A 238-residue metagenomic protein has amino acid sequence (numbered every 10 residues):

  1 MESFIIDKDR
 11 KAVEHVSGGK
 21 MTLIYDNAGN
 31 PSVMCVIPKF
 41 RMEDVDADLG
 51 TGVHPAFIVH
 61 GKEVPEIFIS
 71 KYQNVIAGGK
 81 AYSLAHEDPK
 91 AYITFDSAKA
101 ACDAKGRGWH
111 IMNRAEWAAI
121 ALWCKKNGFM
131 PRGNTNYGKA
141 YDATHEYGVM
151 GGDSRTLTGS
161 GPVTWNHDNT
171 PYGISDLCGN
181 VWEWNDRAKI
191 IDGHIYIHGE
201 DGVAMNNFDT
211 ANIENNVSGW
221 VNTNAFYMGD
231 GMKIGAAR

Functional and structural regions predicted by a protein language model:
M1-A56: N-terminal module-boundary/linker segments of secreted carbohydrate-active enzymes
M1-G18, F95-C102, H110, G219-F226 (+1 more regions): Trimeric viral appendage architectures of receptor-binding fibers, tailspike depolymerases, and tail needles
G29, G61, G79, G193 (+1 more regions): Intrinsic-disorder/low-complexity loop/linker signature
C35, I67, W182: A broad, low-specificity signal marking well-ordered, structured residues that form hydrophobic/aromatic
V45-A47, K71, A77-G79, I120 (+2 more regions): Short helix/loop capping segments that flank catalytic or ligand/cofactor-binding pockets
A47-K62, I67-I76, V203-N206, I213-N222 (+1 more regions): Extracytoplasmic/secretory soluble proteins
G52-D176: Short aromatic-cysteine micro-motif
G108-M112, E116-A118, D153-R238: Short, conserved beta-strand/loop elements in beta-sheet-dominated catalytic cores that frequently flank divalent-metal
